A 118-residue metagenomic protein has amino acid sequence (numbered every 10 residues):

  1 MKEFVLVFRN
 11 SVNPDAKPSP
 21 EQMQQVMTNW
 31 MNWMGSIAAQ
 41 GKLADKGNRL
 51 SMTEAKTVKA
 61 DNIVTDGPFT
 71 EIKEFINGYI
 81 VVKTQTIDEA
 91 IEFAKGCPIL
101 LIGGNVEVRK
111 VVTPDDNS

Functional and structural regions predicted by a protein language model:
M1-S118: Conserved, structured core segments of small domains
